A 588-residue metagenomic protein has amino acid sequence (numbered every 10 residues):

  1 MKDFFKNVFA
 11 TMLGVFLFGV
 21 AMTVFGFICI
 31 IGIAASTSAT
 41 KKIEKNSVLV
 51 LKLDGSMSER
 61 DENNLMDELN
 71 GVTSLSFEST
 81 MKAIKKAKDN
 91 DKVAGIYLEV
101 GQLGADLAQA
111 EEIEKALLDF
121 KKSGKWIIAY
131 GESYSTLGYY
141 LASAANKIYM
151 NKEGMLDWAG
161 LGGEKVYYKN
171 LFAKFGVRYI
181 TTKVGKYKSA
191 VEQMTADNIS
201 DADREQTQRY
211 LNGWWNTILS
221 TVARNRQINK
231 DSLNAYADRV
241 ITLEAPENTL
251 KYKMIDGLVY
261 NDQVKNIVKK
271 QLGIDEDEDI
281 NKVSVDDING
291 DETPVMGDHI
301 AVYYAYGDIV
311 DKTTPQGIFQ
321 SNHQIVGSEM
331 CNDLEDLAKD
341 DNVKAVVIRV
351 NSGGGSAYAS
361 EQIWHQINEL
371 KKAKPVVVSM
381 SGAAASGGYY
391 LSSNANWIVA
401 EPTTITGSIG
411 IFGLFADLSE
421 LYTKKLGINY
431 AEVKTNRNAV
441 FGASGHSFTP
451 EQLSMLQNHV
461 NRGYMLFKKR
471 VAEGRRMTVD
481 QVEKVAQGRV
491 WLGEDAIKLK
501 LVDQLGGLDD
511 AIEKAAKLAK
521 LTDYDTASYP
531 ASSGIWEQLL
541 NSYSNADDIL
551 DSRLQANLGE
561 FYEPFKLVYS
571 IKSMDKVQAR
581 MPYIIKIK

Functional and structural regions predicted by a protein language model:
D3-V48, E59-D61, A94, D119-W126 (+3 more regions): Flexible, low-complexity junctional segments that flank or bridge functional domains
L17, K169-I267, S419-L499, D503-Q504 (+3 more regions): Charged, glycine-interspersed solvent-exposed loop segments at helix/strand-loop junctions that cap or gate access
K42-K45, E292-D298, K424, K520 (+2 more regions): Extracellular/periplasmic catalytic domains that process cell-envelope and extracellular macromolecules
S47-K165, P294-L421: Cleft-lining beta-strand/loop regions that shape enzyme active-site pockets
D275-K282, A400-E401, Y430-K434, D480-Q481 (+1 more regions): Acidic/polar loop patches that form or flank catalytic/metal-binding clefts of enzymes that bind anionic ligands
G297-I300, Y304-D341, H459, P530-K588: Intrinsic disorder and flexible/low-complexity segments
Y304-G307, V350-S352, M380-G382, A395 (+9 more regions): Active-site proximal loops enriched in glycine and acidic residues that flank catalytic Cys/His/Asp and coordinate
A357-Q362, D495-K498, Q538-Y543: Short glycine/threonine-rich loop-to-helix capping motif typified by GTGT followed within a few residues by an Asp-Pro
